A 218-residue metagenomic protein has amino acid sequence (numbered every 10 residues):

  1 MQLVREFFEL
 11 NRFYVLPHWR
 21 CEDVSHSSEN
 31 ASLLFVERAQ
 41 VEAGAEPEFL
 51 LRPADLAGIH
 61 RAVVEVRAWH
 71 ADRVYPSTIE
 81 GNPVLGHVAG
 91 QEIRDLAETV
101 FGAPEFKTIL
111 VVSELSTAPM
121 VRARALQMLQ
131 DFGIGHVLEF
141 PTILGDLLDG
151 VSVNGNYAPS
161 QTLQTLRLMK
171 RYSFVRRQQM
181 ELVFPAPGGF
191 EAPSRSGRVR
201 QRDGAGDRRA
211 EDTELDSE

Functional and structural regions predicted by a protein language model:
M1-N30, F35-E218: Intrinsically disordered, low-complexity Ser/Thr/Pro/Gly-rich regulatory segments
